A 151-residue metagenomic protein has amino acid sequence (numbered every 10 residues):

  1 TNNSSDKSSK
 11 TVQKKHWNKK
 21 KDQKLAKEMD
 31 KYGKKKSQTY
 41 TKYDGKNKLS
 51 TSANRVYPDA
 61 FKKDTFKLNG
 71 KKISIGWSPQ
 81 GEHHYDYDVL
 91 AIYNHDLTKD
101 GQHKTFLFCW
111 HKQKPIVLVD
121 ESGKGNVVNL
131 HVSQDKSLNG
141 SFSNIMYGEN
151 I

Functional and structural regions predicted by a protein language model:
N3-I151: Mature, Sec-exported extracytoplasmic domains of Gram-positive
